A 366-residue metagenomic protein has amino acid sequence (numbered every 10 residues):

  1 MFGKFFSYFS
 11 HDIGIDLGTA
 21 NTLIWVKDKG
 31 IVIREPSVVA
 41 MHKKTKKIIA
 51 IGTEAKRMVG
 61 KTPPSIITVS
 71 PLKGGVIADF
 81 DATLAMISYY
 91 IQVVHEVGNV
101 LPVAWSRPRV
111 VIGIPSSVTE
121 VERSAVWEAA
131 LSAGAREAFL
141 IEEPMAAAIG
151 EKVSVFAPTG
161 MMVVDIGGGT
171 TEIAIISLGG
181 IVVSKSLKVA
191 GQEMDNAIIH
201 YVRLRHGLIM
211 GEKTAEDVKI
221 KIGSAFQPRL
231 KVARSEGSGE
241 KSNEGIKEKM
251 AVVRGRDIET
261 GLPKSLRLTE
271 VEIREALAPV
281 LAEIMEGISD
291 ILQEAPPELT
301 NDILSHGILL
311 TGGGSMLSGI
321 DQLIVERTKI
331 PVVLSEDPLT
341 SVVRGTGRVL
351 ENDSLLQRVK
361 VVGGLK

Functional and structural regions predicted by a protein language model:
M1-I166, A174-I308, S315-K366: Nucleotide/phosphate-binding catalytic cleft detector across ATP-hydrolyzing and phosphate-transferring enzymes
